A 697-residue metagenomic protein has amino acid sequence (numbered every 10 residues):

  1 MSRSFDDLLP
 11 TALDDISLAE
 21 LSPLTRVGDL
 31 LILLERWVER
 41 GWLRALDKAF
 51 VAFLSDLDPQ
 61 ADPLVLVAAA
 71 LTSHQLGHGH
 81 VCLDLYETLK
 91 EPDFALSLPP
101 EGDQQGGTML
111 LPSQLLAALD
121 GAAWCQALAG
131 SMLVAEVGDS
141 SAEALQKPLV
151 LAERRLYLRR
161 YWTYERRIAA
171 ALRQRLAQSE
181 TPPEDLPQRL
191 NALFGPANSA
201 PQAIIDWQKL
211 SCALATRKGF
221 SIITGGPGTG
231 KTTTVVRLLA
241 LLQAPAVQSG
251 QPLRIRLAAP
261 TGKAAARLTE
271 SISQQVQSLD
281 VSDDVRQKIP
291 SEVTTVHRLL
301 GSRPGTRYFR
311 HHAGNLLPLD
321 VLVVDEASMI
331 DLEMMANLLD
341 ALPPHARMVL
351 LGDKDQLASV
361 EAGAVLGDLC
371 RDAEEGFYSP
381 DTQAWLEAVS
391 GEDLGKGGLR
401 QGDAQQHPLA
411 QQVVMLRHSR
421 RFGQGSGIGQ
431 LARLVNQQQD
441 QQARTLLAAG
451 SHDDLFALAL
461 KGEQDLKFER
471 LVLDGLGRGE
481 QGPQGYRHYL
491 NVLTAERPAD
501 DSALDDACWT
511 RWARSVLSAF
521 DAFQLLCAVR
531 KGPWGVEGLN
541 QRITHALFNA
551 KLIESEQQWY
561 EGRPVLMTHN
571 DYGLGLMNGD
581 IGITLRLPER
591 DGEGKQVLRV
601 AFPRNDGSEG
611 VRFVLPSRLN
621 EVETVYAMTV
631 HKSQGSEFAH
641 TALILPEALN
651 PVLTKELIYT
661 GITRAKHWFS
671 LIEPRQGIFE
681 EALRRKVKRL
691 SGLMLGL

Functional and structural regions predicted by a protein language model:
R3-I16, L21-D185, S328: N-terminal accessory nucleic-acid engagement/regulatory domains that precede and modulate ATP-driven motor cores
T88, I168, T261, T295 (+8 more regions): Residue-level signature of catalytic and energy-coupling elements of molecular machines, predominantly ATP/GTP-dependent
P183-D206: N-terminal pre-Walker A segment at the start of P-loop NTPase domains
A200-T216, W512-A513: Pre-Walker A adenine-sensing motif
L210-C212, T216-H452: ASCE P-loop NTPase helicase motor core
P343, Q558-E561, M577, S633: Residue-level recognition of short, solvent-exposed, well-ordered loop/turn junctions that link secondary-structure
D355, S359-V565, D571-G573: Conserved helicase motor core of P-loop NTPases
Q437, D580-L697: C-terminal accessory regions
